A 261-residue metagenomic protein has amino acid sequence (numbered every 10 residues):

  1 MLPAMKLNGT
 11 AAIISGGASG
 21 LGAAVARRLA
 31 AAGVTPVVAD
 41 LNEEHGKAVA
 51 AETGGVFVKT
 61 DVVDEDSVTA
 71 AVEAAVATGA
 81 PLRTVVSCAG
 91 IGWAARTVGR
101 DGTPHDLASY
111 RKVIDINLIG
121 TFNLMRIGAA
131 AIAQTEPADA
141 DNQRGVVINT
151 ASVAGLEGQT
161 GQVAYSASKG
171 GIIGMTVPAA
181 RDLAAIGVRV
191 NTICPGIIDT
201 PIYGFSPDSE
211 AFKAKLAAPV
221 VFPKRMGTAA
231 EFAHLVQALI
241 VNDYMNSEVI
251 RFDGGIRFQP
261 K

Functional and structural regions predicted by a protein language model:
K6, T228-F252, R257: C-terminal substrate-recognition "lid" of short-chain dehydrogenase/reductases
K6-V37, A179: Canonical Rossmann dinucleotide-binding motif of NAD(H)/NADP(H)-dependent dehydrogenases/reductases, specifically
I91, T103-M125, I148, I172: Catalytic Tyr-X3-Lys loop
I91-R111, A130, Q134-A140, G161-A164 (+1 more regions): Conserved mid-core segment of classical short-chain dehydrogenase/reductases
D115, E210-E231: Catalytic Tyr-x(3-8)-Lys segment
M125, S168, T176: Active-site helix of classical SDR
A130, A180-D182: Alpha-helical segment proximal to the catalytic Tyr-Lys
S152: Residue(s) in the substrate-gating loop at a strand-loop-helix junction that position the organic substrate next
